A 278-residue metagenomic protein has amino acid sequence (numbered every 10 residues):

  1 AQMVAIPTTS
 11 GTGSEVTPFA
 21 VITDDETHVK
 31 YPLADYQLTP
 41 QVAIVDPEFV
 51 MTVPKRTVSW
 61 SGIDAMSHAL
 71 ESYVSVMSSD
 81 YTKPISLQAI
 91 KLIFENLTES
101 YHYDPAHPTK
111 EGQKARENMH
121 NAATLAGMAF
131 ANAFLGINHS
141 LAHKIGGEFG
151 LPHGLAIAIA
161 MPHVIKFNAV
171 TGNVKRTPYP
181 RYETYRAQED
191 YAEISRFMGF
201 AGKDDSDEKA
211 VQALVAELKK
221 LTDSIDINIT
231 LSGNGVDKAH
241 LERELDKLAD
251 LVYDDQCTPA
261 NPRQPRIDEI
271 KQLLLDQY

Functional and structural regions predicted by a protein language model:
A1-D80, T171, R186-F197: A glycine/threonine-rich phosphate-anchoring loop and its flanking beta-alpha core in nucleotide/phosphate-binding
G11, T124-I157, D254-A260: Glycine-rich phosphate/pyrophosphate-binding beta-alpha loops
K55-L125, A129: C-terminal and late-domain segments of enzyme folds
I63-E71, L87-T98, H120-T124, N138 (+7 more regions): Predominant activation on well-ordered alpha-helical scaffold segments within soluble catalytic domains
M77-I85, H102-N118, A133-N138, R176 (+3 more regions): Flexible, glycine/charged-enriched surface loops at secondary-structure junctions
L155-R243: Gly/Pro-rich interdomain helix-loop hinge
K238-Y278: Short, amphipathic C-terminal "tail helix"
